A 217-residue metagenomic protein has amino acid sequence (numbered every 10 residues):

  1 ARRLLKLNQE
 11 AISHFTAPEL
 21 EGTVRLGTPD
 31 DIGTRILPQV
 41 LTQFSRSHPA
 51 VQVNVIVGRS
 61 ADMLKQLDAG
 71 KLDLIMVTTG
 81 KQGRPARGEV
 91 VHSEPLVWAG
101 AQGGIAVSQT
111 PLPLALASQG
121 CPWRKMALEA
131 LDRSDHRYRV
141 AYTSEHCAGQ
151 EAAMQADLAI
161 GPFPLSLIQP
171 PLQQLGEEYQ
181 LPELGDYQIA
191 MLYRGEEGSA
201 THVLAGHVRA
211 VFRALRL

Functional and structural regions predicted by a protein language model:
A1-A17: Alpha-helical "hinge/linker" immediately C-terminal to small N-terminal DNA-binding modules
L5, D73-V77, A159-P164: Paired acidic/hydrophobic, glycine-rich loop segments that form the ligand-binding mouth/hinge of periplasmic-binding
E21-G83: Central regulatory/effector-binding core of bacterial HTH transcription factors
Q52-G58, R137-H146: Short beta-strand-to-loop elements that line the ligand-binding cleft of bilobed periplasmic-binding protein-like
L67-D68, A127, A152-D157: Hydrophobic residues within well-ordered alpha-helices
V77-Q119, Q188-E196: Hydrophobic/proline-rich hinge and linker segments of small-molecule sensing/allosteric domains, predominantly
R84-E89, Q155-E196: Beta-alpha-beta core module
P113-S134, S199-T201: Secondary-structure junction motif
